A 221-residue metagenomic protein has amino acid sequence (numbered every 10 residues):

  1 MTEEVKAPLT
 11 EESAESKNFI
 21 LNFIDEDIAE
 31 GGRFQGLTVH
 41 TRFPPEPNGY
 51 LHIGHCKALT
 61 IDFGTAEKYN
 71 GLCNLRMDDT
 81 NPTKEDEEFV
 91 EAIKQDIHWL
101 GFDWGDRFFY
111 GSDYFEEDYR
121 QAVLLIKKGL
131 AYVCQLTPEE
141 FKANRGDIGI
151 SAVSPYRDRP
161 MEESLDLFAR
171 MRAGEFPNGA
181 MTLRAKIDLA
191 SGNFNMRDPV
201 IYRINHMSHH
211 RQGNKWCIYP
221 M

Functional and structural regions predicted by a protein language model:
M1-E15: Basic/polar N-terminal segments that are highly enriched at the extreme N-terminus, encompassing both cleavable
T10-A14, T83, F108-S112, S154-D158 (+1 more regions): Hydrophobic alpha-helical scaffolding
S13-I24, A29-K94, G213-M221: N-terminal catalytic cores of NTP/NDP-binding nucleotidyl/phosphoryl-transfer enzymes
F23, D27, T65-Y69, D96 (+4 more regions): Generic, well-ordered alpha-helical scaffold segments in large soluble proteins
F34, C73, W104-D106, Y132: Residue-level detector of short coil/turn "hinge" positions at structural boundaries
T38-V39, M77, F108-F109, L136-T137: Short loop/turn and capping residues at structural boundaries
L75, D79-N81, E87-E88, K94 (+2 more regions): Active-site cores that bind ATP or allylic diphosphates and position pyrophosphate for catalysis
L100-V123: Aromatic/His-enriched, Gly/Pro-containing loop or helix-boundary segments that lie immediately adjacent to catalytic
